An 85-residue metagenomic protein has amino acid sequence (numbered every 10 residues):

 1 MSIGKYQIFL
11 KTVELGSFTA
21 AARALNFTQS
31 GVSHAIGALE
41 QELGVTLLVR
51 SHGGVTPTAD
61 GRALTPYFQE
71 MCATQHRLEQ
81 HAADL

Functional and structural regions predicted by a protein language model:
S2-I8, Q29, G61, F68: The N-cap/first-turn positions of alpha helices within or immediately adjacent to helix-turn-helix DNA-binding domains
T12-N26: Short helix-boundary/capping micro-motifs
T19, S33-A35, H52: Base-recognition residues in the alpha-helical recognition helix of bacterial helix-turn-helix
R23-A24, Q41, R62: Alpha-helical residues within the helix-turn-helix
T28-G31, A35-A38: Residues within the DNA-recognition helix of helix-turn-helix
E40-P57: A short LG(V/I)-centered, amphipathic sequence patch enriched for acidic residue(s) preceding the LG motif
E42-L43, L64-L85: Alpha-helical linker/hinge and terminal dimerization helices associated with HTH transcriptional regulators
